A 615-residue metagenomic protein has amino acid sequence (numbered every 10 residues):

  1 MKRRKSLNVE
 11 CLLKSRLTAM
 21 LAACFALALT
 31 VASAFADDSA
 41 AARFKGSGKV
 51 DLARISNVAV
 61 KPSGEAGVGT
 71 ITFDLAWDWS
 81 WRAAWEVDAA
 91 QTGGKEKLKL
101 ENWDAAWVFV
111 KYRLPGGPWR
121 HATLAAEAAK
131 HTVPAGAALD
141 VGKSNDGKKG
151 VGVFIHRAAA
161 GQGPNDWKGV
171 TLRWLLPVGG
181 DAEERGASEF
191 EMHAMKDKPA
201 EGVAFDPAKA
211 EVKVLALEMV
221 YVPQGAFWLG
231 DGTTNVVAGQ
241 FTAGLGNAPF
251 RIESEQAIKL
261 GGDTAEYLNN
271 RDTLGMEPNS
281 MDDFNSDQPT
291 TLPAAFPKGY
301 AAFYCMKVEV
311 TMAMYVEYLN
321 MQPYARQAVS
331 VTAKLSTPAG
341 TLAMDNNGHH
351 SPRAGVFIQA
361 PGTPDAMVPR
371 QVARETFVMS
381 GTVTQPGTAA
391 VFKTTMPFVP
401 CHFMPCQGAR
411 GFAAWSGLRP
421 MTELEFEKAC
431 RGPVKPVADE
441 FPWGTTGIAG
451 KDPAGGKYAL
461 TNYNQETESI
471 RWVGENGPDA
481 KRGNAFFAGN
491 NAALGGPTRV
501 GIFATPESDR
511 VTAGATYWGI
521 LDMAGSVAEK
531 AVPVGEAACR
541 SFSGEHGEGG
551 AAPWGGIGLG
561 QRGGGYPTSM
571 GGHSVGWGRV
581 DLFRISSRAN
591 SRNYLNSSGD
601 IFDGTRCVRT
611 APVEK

Functional and structural regions predicted by a protein language model:
M1-A19: N-terminal secretory signal peptides that target proteins for export/translocation
A19-A32: Bacterial N-terminal signal peptides
A36, N57-L424, R431-G432, P436-A438 (+2 more regions): Extended beta-strand/loop cores of jelly-roll/beta-sandwich
D37-L52: Proline/serine/threonine-rich low-complexity linkers at boundaries of modular beta-sandwich domains
W81-R82, W228-Q240, M312-M314, A449-K451 (+2 more regions): Short, solvent-exposed loop/turn elements at domain surfaces
G299, V378, T382-G555, L559: Functional-site microenvironments in short loops/helix caps that host divalent-cation chemistry
A328, A515, M523-K615: Surface-exposed recognition segments
